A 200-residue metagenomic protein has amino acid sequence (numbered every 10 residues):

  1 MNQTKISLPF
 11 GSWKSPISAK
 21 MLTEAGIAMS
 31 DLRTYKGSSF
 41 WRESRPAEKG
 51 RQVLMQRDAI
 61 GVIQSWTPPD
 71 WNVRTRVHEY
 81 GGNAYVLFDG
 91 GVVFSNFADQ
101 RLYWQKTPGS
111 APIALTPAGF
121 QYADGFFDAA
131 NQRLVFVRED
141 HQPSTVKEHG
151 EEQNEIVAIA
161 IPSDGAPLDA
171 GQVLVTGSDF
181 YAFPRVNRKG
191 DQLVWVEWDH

Functional and structural regions predicted by a protein language model:
M1-V53: Sequence/structural signature of beta-propeller modules and their immediately flanking N-terminal secretory/stalk
Q3-K5, F10, V62-S65, R101 (+3 more regions): Predominantly a core beta-strand signature of beta-propeller blades across repeat-based propeller domains
S15-T23, Q64-T75, A111-T116, A170-V175: A short beta-strand motif characteristic of beta-propeller blades
A25-S38, N72-V92, G119-L134, T176-V194: Conserved beta-propeller blade repeats
Y35, G50, A59, F88-D89 (+4 more regions): Short loop/turn segments that connect beta-strands within the blades of beta-propeller domains, predominantly WD40
E43-V53, V73-E79, F94-L102, P117-A123 (+3 more regions): A flexible loop/linker signature enriched in serine peptidases of the S9 family
S44, R57-A59, Q105-T107, I161: Inter-blade boundary loops/turns of WD-repeat beta-propellers
M55-D58, Q153-S163: Beta-propeller blade signature
